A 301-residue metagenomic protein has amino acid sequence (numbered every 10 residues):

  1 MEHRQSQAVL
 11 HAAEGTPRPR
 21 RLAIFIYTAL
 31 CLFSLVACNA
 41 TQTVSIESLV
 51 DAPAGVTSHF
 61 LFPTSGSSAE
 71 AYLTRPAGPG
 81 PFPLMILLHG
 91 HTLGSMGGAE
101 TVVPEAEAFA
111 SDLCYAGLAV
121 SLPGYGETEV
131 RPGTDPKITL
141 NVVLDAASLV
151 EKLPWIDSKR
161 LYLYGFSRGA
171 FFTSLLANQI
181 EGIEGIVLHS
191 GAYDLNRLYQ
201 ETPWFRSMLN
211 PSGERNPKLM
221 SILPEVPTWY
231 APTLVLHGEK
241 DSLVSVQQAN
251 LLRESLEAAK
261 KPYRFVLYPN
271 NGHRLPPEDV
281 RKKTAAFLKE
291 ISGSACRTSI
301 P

Functional and structural regions predicted by a protein language model:
V44-G78: N-terminal cap/lid segment of alpha/beta-hydrolase-fold proteins
P81-G90: Short beta-strand element of the alpha/beta-hydrolase
G97, G191-E225, A231: Mobile cap/lid helix-loop segments that gate and shape the active-site cleft of serine hydrolases
A99-L118: Short amphipathic alpha-helix adjacent to the substrate-entry channel of hydrolases
G133-L153: Alpha/beta-hydrolase active-site loop
I156-S167: Alpha/beta-hydrolase fold nucleophile elbow
W229, V235-H237, D241: Short beta-strand/loop motif that positions the catalytic acidic residue of the alpha/beta-hydrolase fold
N250, E257-P301: C-terminal catalytic histidine-bearing segment of alpha/beta-hydrolase fold enzymes
